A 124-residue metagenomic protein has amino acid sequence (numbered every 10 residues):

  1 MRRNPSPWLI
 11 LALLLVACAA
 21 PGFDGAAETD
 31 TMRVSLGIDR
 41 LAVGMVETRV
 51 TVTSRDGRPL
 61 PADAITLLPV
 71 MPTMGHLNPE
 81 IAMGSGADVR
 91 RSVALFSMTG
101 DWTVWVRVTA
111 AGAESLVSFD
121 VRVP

Functional and structural regions predicted by a protein language model:
M1-V16: Sec-dependent bacterial lipoprotein signal peptides
C18-P124: Contiguous segments within soluble domain cores/interaction surfaces
